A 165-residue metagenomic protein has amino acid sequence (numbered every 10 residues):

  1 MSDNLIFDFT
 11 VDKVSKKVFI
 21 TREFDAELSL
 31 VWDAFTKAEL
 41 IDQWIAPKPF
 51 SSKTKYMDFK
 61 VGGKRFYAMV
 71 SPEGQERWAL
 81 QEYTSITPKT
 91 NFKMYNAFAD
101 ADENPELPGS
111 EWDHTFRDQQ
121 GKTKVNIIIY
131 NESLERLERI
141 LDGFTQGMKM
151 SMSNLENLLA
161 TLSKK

Functional and structural regions predicted by a protein language model:
M1-S51: Hydrophobic ligand-binding cavity/cleft-lining segments
S2-D3, N131-K165: A conserved amphipathic terminal alpha-helix motif
S15-T21, K64, W78, N91 (+2 more regions): Intrinsic-disorder/low-complexity, polar/charged segments enriched in Ser/Thr/Lys/Arg/Asp/Glu/Gln
F19, E39-E76: Short beta-edge strand/loop motif at the mouth of beta-sheet-based domains
R22, T54-M57, A79-S85, S110-R117: Hydrophobic/aromatic beta-strand elements that line small-molecule binding cavities or substrate pockets in beta-rich
L28-S29, D58-K60, T84-N91, T115-K124: A short, structured loop/turn motif at beta-sheet edges
V31, I41, R65, Y83 (+4 more regions): Hydrophobic pocket/interface hotspot
Y95, A101-Q146: Beta-strand/loop substructures that line and gate deep hydrophobic ligand-binding cavities in soluble
